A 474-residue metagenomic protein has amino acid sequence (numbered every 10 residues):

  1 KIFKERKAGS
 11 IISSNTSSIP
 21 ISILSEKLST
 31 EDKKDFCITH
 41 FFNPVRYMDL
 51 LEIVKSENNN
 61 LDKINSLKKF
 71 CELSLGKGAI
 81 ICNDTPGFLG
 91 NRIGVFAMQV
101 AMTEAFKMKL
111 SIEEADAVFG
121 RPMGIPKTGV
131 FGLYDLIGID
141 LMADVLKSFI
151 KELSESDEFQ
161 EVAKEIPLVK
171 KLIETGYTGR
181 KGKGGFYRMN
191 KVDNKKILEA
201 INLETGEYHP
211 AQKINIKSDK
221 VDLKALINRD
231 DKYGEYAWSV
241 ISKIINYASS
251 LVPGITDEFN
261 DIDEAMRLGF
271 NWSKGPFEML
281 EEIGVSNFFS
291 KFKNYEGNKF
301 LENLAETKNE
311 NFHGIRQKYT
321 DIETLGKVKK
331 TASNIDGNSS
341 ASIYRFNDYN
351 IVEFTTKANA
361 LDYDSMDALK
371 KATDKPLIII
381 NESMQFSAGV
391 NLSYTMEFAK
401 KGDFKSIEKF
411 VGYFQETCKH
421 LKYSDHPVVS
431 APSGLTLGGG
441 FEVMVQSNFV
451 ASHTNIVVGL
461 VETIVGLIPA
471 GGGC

Functional and structural regions predicted by a protein language model:
K1-A372, L377, M384, S393-Y413 (+5 more regions): N-terminal glycine-rich phosphate-binding loop for ADP-containing cofactors
E442: Conserved divalent-metal-coordinating catalytic cores that perform phosphate/pyrophosphate/nucleotidyl transfer
